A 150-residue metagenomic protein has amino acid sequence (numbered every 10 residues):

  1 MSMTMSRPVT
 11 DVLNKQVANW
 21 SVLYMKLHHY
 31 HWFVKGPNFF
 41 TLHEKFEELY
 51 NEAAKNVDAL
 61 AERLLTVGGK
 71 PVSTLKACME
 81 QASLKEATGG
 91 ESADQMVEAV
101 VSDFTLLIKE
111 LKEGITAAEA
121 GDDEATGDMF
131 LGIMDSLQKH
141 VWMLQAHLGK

Functional and structural regions predicted by a protein language model:
M1-Q16, A93, V97: Disorder-to-helix initiation segments
S2, V34, F39, N51 (+4 more regions): Long, contiguous binding/interaction regions
M3-P8, L23-E48, E110-A125: Helix-loop segments that flank and shape redox-cofactor active sites
V9-L23, L49, V100-L107, I133: Amphipathic alpha-helix face/heptad-repeat signature
V17, Y24, H31, V57 (+5 more regions): A structural signal for well-ordered alpha-helices, especially hydrophobic packing surfaces of coiled-coils
F40-A77: Conserved alpha-helical segments that form or flank metal/cofactor-binding pockets of metalloenzymes
E52, D135-S136: A short structural micro-motif
D58, E62, M79-G132: Acidic/histidine-rich alpha-helical segments that form the ligand environment of transition-metal centers
